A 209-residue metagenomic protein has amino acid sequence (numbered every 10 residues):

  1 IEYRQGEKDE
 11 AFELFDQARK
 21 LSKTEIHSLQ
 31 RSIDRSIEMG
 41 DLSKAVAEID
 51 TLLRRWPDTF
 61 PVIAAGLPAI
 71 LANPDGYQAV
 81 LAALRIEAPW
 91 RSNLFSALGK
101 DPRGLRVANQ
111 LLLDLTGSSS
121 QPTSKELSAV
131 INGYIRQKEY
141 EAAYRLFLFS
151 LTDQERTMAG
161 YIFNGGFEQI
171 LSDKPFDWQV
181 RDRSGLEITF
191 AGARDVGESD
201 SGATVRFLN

Functional and structural regions predicted by a protein language model:
I1, E13, I26-D34, V46-A47 (+3 more regions): Alpha-solenoid helical repeat scaffolds
I1, R35, R55, A69-I70 (+2 more regions): TPR/TPR-like alpha-solenoid repeats
E2-Q5, M39, I70, P74 (+2 more regions): Structural motif corresponding to the intra-repeat A-B loop/turn of tetratricopeptide repeats
Q5, F15, S22-E25, W56-P57 (+1 more regions): A structural motif in tetratricopeptide-repeat
A11, Q17-A18, T51-L52, A83: Canonical positions in the second alpha-helix
R54, D58, V62, L81-N209: Extracellular and organelle-lumenal recognition/adhesion modules and their flexible linkers in secreted
